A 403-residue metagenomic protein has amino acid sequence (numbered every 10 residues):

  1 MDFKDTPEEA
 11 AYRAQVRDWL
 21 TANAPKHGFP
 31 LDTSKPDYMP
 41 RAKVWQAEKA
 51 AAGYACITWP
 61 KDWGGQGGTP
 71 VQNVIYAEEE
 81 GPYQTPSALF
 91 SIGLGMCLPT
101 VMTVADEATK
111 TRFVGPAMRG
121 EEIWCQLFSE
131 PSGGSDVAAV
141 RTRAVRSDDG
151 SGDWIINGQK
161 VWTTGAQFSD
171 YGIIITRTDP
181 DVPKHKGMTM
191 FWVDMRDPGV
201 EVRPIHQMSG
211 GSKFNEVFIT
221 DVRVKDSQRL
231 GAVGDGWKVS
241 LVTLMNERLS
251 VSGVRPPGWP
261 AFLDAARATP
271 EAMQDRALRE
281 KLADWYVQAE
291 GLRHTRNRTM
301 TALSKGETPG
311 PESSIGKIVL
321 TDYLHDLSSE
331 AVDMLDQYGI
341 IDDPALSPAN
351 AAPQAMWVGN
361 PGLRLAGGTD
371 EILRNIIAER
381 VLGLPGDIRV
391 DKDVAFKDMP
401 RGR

Functional and structural regions predicted by a protein language model:
M1-S91, R112, P116, V251-S252 (+7 more regions): Amphipathic, small/basic residue-rich leader segments at the start of a protein or domain
A22, A50, Q66, E247 (+2 more regions): Alpha-helix capping/hinge segments and adjacent helical runs
A50-E121, G165-Y171, E247, A289 (+5 more regions): Internal helix-loop-helix
G120-F128: A short, Trp-centered hydrophobic/proline-enriched beta-strand micro-motif
R141, G152-R203: A short core secondary-structure module
T142-R146: A structural signal for short hydrophobic beta-strand segments in well-ordered beta-sheet cores
V200-T295, L363, M399-R403: Glycine-rich beta->alpha junctions and the first turn(s) of the following alpha-helix
R279-A283, P311-I318: Short, charged, amphipathic alpha-helical segments
